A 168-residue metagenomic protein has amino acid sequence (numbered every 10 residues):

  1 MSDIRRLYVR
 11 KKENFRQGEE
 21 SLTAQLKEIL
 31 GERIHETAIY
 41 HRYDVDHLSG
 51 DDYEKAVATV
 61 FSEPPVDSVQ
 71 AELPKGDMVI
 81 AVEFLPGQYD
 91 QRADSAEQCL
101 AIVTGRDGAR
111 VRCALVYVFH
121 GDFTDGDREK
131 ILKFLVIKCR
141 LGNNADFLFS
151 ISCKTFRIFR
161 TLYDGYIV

Functional and structural regions predicted by a protein language model:
M1-V168: Core nucleic-acid recognition elements
